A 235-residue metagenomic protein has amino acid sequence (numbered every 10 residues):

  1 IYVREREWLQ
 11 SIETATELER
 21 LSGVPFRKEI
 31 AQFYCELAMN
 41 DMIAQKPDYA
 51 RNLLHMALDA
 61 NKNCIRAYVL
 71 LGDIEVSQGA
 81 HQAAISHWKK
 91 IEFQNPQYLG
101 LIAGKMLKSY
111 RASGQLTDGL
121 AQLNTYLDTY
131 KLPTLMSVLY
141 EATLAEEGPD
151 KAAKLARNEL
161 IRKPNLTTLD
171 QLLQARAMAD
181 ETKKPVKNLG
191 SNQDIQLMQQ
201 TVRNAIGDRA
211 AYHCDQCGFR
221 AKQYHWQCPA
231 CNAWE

Functional and structural regions predicted by a protein language model:
Y2, Y34, D41, E75 (+3 more regions): Residue at a conserved register position within TPR or TPR-like alpha-solenoid repeats
Q10-E19, P47-M56, H81-E92, Q115-D128 (+2 more regions): Alpha-helical repeat scaffolds
S22-Q32, L123-D128: TPR-adjacent "capping" and linker segments in tetratricopeptide-repeat scaffold/adaptor proteins
G23, K62, P96-Q97, Y130-K131 (+1 more regions): Short coil turns that delineate tetratricopeptide repeat
P25-Q32, I65-R66, G100-L101, T134 (+1 more regions): Start-of-helix register in tetratricopeptide repeats
I161-P164, D170-E235: Cys/His-clustered metal-coordination modules, chiefly Zn-binding fingers
